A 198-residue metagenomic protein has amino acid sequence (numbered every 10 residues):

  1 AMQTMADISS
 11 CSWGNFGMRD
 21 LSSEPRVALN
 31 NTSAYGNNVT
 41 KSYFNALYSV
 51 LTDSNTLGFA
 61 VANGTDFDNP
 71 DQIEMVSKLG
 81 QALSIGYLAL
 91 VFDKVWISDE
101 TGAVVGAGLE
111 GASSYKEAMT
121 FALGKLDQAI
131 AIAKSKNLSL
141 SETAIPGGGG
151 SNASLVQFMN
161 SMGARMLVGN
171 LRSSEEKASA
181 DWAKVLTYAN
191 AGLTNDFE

Functional and structural regions predicted by a protein language model:
A1-N15: Acidic, glycine-rich segments characteristic of secretory precursors and extracytoplasmic regions
F16-E198: Structured, solvent-exposed acidic/aromatic patches
